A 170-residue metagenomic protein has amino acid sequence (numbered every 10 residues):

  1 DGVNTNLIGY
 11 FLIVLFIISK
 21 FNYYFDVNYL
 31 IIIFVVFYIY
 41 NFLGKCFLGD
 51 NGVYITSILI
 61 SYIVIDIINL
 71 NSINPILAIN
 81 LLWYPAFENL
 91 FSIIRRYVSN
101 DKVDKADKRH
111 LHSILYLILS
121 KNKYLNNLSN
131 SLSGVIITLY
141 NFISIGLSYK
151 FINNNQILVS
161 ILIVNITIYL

Functional and structural regions predicted by a protein language model:
N4-L170: Alpha-helical transmembrane segments
